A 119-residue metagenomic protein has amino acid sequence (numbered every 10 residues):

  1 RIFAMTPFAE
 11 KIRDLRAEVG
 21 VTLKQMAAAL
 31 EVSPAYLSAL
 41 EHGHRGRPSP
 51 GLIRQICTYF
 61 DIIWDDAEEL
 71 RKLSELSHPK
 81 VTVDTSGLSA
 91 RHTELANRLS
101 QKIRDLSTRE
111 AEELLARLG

Functional and structural regions predicted by a protein language model:
R1, E68-Q101: Short, charged recognition helix plus adjacent turn of helix-turn-helix-like nucleic-acid-binding domains
R1-V19, K102, E113: A short, Lys/Arg-rich alpha-helix, primarily the initiator
I12, M26-A27, L37-L40: Conserved hydrophobic/aromatic packing and binding residues within compact polymer-binding modules
R16, A27, C57: The alpha-helix within a helix-turn-helix
E31-R47, Q55: Recognition helix of helix-turn-helix/homeodomain-like DNA-binding domains that insert into the DNA major groove
P50-E69, L76: DNA major-groove recognition helix of helix-turn-helix/homeodomain DNA-binding modules
